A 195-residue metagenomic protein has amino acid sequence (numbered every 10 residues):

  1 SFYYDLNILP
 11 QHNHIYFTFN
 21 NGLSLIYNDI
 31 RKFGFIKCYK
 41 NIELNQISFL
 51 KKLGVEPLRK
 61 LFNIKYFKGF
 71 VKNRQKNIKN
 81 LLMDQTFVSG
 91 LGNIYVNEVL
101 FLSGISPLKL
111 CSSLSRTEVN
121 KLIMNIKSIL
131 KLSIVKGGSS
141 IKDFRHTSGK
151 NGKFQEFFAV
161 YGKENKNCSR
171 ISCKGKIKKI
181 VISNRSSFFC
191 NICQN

Functional and structural regions predicted by a protein language model:
S1-G90, Y95-L102, L110: Phosphate/anion-contacting hairpin/loop surfaces
Y66-N195: Basic, nucleic-acid-binding surfaces and adjacent catalytic neighborhoods in DNA/RNA-processing proteins
